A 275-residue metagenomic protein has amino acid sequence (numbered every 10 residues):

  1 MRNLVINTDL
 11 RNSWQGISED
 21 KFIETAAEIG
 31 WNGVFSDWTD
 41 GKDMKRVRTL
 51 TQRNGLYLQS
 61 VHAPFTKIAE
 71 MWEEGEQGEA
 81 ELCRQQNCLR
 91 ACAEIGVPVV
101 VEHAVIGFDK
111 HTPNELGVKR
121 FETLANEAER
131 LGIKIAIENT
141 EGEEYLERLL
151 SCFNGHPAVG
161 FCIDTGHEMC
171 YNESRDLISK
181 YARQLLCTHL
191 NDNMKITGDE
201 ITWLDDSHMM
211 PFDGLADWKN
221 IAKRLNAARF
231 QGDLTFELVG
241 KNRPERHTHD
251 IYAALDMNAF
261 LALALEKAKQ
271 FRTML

Functional and structural regions predicted by a protein language model:
M1-N87, A93, R183, N258-L275: N-terminal pre-domain/capping segments
R2-T8, V34-S36, L58-A63, V100-E102 (+4 more regions): Hydrophobic faces of well-ordered beta-strands that scaffold small-molecule active sites in alpha/beta enzyme cores
R11-I17, G33-R46, I68-M71, E76-E79 (+5 more regions): Acidic-and-aromatic substrate-binding clefts and catalytic sites of carbohydrate-active enzymes
A26, V34, T51, C92 (+6 more regions): Conserved, mostly hydrophobic/aromatic
L50-T66, V118-L131, A216-K219: Alpha-helix-loop-beta-strand connector modules within alpha/beta enzyme cores
R53, E73-F161: Active-site acidic/histidine proton-transfer and metal-coordination neighborhood in alpha/beta enzyme cores
V61, E122-L215: Acidic/histidine-rich catalytic cores of soluble enzymes
H111-L124, S151-A158, K241-A268: Short, electropositive alpha-helical surface patch
